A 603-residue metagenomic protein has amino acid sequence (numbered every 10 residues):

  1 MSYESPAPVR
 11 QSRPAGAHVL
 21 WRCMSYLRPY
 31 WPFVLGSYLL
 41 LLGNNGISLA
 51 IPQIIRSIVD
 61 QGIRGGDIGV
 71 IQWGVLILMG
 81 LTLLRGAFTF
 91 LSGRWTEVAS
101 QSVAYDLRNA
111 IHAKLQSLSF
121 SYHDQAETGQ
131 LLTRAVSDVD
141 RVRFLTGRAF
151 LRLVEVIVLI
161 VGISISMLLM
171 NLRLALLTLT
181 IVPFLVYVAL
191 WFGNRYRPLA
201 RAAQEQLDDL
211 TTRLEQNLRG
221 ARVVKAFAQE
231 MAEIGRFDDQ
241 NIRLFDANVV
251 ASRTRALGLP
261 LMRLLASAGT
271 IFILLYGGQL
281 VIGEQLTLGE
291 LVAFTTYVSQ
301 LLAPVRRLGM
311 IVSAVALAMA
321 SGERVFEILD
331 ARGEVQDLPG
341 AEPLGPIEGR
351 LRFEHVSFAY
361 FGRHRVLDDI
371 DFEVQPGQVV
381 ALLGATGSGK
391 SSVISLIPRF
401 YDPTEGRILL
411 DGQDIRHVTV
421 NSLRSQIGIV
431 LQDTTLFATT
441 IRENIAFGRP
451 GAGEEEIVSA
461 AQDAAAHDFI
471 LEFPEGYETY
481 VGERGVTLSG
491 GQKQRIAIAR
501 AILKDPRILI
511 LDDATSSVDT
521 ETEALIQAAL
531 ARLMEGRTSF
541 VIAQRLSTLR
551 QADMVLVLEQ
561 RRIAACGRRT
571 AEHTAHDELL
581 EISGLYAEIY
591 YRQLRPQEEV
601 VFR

Functional and structural regions predicted by a protein language model:
M1-I51, I63-I77, S92-S100, A113 (+8 more regions): Membrane-integrated ABC transporters
Y3-R13, G65, Q101, N109-T133 (+7 more regions): Short intracellular "coupling" helices and adjacent cytoplasmic loop segments at the cytosolic face of multi-pass
P8-G16, L39-L40, I47-R56, D60 (+11 more regions): Juxtamembrane helix-loop junctions of ABC transporter transmembrane domains
W21-M24, P32-Q53, S57, G74 (+6 more regions): Alpha-helical segments in transporter systems
P29, F33-G46, L151-A202, I273-L286 (+1 more regions): Transmembrane helices of ABC transporter permease
P32, S117-S121, S137-T146, F150 (+7 more regions): An intracellular "coupling" helix at the cytosolic face of ABC transporter transmembrane type-1 domains
G66-D67, S166-T180, A189, V250-E323 (+1 more regions): Helix-loop-helix
D337-L338, L344-R603: ABC-type nucleotide-binding domain
